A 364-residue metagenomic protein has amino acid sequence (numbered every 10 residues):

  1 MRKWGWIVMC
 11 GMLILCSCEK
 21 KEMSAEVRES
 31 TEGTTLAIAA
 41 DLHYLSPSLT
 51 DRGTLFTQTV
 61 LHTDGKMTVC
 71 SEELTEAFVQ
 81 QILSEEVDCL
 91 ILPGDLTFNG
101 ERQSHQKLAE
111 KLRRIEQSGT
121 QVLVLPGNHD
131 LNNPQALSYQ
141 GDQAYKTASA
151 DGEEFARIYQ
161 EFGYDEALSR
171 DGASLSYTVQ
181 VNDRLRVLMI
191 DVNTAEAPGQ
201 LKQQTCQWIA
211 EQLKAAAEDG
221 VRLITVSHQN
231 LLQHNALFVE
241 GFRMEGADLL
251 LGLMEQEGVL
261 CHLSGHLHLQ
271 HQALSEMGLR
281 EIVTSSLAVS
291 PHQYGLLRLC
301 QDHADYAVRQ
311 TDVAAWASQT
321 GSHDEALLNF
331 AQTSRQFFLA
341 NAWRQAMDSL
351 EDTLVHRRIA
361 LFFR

Functional and structural regions predicted by a protein language model:
I14-S17: C-terminal motif of bacterial Sec signal peptides marking the signal peptidase cleavage site
E19-H105: N-terminal active-site segment of His-dependent metallophosphoesterases
E26-A37, S48, G172-M189, E218 (+2 more regions): Beta-strand-turn-beta hairpins that frame and shape the catalytic cleft of phosphate-ester-processing enzymes
D41, D95, G127-N128, H228 (+1 more regions): Active-site glycine-centered loops adjacent to acidic/histidine catalytic or metal-binding residues that shape
L42-L74, G100, L137-K146, T194-L201 (+3 more regions): Acidic/histidine-rich helix-loop elements that form or flank divalent-metal/phosphate-binding sites at the catalytic
I82-C89, Q121, R186-L188, A195-R280: His/acidic metal-ligating clusters that form di-metal
K107-Q207, L296, A304: Extended active-site neighborhood of metal-dependent phosphoesterases/phosphodiesterases
Q301-R364: A short C-terminal boundary segment appended to hydrolase-like catalytic domains
